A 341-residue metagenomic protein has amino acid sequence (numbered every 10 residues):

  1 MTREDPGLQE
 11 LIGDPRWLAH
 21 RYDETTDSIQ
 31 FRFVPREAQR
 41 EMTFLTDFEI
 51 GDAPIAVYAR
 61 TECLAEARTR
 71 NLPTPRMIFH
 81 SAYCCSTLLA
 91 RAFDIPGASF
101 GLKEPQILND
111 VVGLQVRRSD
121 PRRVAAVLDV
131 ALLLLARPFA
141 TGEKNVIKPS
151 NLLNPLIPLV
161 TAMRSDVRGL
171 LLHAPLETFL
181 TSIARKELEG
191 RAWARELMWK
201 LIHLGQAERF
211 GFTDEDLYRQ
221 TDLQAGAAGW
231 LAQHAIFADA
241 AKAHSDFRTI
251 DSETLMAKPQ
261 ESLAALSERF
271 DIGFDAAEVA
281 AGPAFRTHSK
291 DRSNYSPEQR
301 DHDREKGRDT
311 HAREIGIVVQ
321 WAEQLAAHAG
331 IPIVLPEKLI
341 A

Functional and structural regions predicted by a protein language model:
M1-R68, F210-Q224, H234, A238-S245 (+2 more regions): PAPS-dependent sulfotransferases, especially Golgi type II membrane carbohydrate sulfotransferases
G7-E189: PAPS-dependent sulfotransferase catalytic domain
D110-V116, N154-A276: PAPS-dependent sulfotransferase catalytic domain
D120-V130, E189-L204, Y295-R304: A polyampholytic, Gly/Pro-enriched intrinsically disordered region
